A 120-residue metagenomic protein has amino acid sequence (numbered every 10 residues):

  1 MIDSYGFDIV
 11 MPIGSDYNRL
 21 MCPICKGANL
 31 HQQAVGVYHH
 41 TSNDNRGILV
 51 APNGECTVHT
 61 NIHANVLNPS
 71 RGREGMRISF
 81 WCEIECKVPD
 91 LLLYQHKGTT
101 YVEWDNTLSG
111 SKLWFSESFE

Functional and structural regions predicted by a protein language model:
M1-G14, P69-R73, I78-W81, L92-E120: Short, intrinsically disordered terminal segments enriched in charged and Pro/Gly residues
M1-V10, D16-M21, G27-G75: Short recognition patches in nucleic-acid-associated and regulatory proteins
I24-K26, E83-K87: Cys/His-coordinated zinc-binding microdomains
N29-Q32, V88-L92: Short, non-ligating residues that shape and space the ligands of small metal-coordination modules and catalytic
